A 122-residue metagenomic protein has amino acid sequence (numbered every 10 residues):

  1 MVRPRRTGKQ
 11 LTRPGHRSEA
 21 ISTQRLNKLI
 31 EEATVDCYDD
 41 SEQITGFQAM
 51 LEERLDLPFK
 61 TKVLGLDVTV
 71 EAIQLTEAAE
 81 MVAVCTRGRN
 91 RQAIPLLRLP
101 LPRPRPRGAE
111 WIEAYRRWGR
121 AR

Functional and structural regions predicted by a protein language model:
V2-P58: Mixed-charge, Lys/Arg-rich low-complexity intrinsically disordered regions
P14, E77, G119-R122: Short beta-rich binding modules
F59-V63: A short beta-strand micro-motif
L66-Q74: Short beta-strand-centered aromatic/proline hotspots
E77-V84: Short aromatic-glycine-enriched beta-strand elements
N90-P100: A short macromolecule-binding patch
R98-R122: Helix-rich interaction surfaces within compact, conserved domain-sized segments that mediate assembly or partner
